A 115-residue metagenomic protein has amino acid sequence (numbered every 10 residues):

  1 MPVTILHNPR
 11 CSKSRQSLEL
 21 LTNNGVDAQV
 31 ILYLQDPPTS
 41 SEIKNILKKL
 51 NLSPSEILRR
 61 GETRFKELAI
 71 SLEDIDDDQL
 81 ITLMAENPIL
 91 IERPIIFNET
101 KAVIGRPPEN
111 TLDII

Functional and structural regions predicted by a protein language model:
M1-L20, N24, A28-Y33: Local sequence-structure signature of Cys/Sec-based thiol-disulfide redox active-site neighborhoods
Q35-I115: Thiol/selenol-based redox catalytic cores and closely related redox-interacting motifs
